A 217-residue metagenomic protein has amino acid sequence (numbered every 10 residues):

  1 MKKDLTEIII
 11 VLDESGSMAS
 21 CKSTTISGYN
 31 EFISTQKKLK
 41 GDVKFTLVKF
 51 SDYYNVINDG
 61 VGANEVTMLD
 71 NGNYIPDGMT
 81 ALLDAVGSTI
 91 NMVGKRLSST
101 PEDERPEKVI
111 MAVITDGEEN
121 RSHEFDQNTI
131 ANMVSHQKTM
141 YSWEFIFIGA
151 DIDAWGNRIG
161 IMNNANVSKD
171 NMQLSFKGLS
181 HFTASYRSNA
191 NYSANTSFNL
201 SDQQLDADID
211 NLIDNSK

Functional and structural regions predicted by a protein language model:
M1-K217: Acidic, low-complexity intrinsically disordered regions
